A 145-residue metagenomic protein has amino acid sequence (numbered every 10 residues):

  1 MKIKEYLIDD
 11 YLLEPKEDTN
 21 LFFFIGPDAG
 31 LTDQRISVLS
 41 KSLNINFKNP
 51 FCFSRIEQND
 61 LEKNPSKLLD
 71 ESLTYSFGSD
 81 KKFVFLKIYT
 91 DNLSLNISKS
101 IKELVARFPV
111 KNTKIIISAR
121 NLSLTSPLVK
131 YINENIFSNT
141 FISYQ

Functional and structural regions predicted by a protein language model:
M1-L13, D18-F22, A29-Q145: Non-catalytic interfacial helical region
